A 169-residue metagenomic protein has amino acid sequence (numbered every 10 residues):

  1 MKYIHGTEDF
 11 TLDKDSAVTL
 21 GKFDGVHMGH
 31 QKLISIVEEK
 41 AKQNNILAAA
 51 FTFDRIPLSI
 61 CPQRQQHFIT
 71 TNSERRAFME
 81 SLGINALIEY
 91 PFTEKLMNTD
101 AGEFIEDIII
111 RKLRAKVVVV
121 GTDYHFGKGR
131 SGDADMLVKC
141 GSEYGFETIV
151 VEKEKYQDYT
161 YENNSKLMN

Functional and structural regions predicted by a protein language model:
M1-N169: Nucleotidyltransferase catalytic core that binds NTPs
